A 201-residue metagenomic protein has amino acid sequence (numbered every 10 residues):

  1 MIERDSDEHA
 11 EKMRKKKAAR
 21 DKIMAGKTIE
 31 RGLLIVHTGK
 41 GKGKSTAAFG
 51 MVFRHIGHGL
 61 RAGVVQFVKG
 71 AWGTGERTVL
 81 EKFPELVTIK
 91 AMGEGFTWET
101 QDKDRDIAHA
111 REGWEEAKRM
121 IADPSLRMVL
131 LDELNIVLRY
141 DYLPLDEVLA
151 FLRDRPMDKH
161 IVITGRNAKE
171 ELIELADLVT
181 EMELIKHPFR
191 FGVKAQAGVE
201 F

Functional and structural regions predicted by a protein language model:
M1-K12, T97, R119-S125, L134-F201: Replace "adjacent to P-loop NTPase cores in ATP/GTP-dependent enzymes" with "adjacent to NTP-binding cores
M1-L33: Extreme N-terminal, non-catalytic leader segments that precede Walker-type/kinase nucleotide-binding cores
K17-R20, R111-E115, I161-T164: Short gly/ser/thr-rich secondary-structure transition/capping motifs
T28, H37-G39, H55, I161 (+1 more regions): Short glycine- and Lys/Arg-enriched binding-loop motifs that mark or flank ligand-binding interfaces
R31-G32, G59-L60, S125-L126, M157-D158: Short coil/turn connectors at secondary-structure junctions
I35-A122: Conserved P-loop
F67, E133-L134: Generic detector of well-ordered alpha-helical packing
L130: Glycine-rich phosphate-binding loops of nucleotide-dependent enzymes
